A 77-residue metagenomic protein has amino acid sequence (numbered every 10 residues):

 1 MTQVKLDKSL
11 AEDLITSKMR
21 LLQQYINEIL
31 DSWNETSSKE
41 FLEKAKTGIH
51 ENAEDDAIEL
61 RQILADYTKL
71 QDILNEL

Functional and structural regions predicted by a protein language model:
M1-A11, K44-A45: Short, charge-rich amphipathic alpha-helices with coiled-coil/heptad character
K8, E12-L22, I26-I29, L60-I63 (+1 more regions): Amphipathic alpha-helical coiled-coil segments
N27-H50: Short E/K-rich amphipathic alpha-helical oligomerization segments
K44, D55-D56, N75: Surface-exposed beta-strand edges and their flanking turn/coil or helix-capping segments
H50-D55, L60: Amphipathic, hydrophobic secondary-structure cores in small proteins
K69-L77: Long amphipathic alpha-helical coiled-coil segments
